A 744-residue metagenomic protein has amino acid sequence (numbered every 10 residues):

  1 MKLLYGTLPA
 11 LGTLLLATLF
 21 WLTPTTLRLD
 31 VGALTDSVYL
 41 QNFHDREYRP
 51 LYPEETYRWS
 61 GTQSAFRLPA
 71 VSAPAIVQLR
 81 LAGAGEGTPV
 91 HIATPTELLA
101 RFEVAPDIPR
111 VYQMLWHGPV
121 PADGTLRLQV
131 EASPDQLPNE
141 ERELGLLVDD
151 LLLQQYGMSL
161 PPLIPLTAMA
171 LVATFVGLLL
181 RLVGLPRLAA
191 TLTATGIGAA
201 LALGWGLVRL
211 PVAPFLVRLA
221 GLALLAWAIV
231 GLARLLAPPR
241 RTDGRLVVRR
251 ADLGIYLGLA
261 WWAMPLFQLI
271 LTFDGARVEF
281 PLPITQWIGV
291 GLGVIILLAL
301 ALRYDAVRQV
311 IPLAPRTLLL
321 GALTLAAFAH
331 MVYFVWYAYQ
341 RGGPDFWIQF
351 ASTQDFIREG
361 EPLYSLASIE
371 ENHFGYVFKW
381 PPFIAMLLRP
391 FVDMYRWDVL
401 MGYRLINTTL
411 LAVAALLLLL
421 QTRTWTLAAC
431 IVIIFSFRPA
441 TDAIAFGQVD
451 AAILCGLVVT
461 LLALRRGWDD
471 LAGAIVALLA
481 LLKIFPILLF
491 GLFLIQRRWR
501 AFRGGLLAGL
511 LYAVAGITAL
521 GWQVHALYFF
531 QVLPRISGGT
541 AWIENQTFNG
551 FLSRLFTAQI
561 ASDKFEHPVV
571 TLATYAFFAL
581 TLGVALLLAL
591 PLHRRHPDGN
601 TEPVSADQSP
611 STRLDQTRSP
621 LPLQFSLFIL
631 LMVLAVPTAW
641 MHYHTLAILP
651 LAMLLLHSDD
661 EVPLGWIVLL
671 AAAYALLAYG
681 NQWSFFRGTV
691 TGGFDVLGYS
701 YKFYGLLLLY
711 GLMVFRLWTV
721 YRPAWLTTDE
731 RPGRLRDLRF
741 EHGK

Functional and structural regions predicted by a protein language model:
M1-T18, T174, G184-G198, A223-F334 (+2 more regions): Start-transfer (signal-anchor) and selected internal transmembrane alpha helices of multi-pass inner/ER membrane
L3-P74, G85, S133-V183, L188-L216 (+2 more regions): Glycan-recognition and processing domains
E86-A100: Short, surface-exposed beta-strand/strand-loop-strand elements in extracellular ectodomains
L188-G204, R250-F267, C430-I431, E602 (+2 more regions): Transmembrane alpha-helix segments characteristic of polytopic inner-membrane glycan-assembly/cell-envelope
V212-L224, E279-L292, W640-L655, K702-L707: Hydrophobic/aromatic-rich transmembrane helices and adjacent perimembrane loops
G258, W262-G293, A299-L471, Q496-E602 (+2 more regions): Primarily membrane-embedded glycan-assembly and transfer machineries that use lipid-linked glycans
P265, A474-L494, A635-L646: Transmembrane helices and adjacent periplasmic/lumenal helix-loop junctions of polyprenol-phosphate-dependent
Q268-Q286, M653-G733: Aromatic-enriched
